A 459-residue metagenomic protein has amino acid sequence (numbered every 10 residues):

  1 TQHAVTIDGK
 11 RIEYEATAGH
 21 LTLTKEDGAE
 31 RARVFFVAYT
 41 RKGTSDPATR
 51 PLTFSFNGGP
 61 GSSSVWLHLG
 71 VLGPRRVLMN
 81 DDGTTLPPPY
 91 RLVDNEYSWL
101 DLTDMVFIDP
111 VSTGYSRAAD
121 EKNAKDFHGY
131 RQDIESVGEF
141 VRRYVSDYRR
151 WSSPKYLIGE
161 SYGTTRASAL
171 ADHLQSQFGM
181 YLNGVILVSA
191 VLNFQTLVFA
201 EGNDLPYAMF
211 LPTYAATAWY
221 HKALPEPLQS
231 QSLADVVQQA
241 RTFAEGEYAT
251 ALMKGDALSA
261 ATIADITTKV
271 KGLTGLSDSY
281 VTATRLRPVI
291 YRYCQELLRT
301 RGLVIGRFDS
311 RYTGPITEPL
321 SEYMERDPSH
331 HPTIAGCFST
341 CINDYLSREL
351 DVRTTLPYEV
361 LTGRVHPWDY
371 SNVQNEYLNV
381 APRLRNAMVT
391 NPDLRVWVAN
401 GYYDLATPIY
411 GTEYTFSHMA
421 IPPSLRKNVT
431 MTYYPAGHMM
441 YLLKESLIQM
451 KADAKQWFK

Functional and structural regions predicted by a protein language model:
G28-D126, S417: N-terminal cap/lid subdomain of alpha/beta-hydrolase-fold enzymes
P74-L78, Q175-L273: A catalytic-pocket lid/entrance helix-loop region that shapes and gates access to the active site across common
L100-T103, P110, F127-S146: Alpha/beta-hydrolase active-site loop
R149-Y162: Alpha/beta-hydrolase fold nucleophile elbow
G159-D172: Glycine-rich nucleophile elbow surrounding the catalytic serine of serine-hydrolase chemistry
A251-A406: Alpha/beta-hydrolase fold catalytic core
L405-N428: Active-site-adjacent alpha-helix of alpha/beta-hydrolase-fold enzymes
P435-S446: Catalytic histidine-centered segment of alpha/beta-hydrolase-like enzymes
